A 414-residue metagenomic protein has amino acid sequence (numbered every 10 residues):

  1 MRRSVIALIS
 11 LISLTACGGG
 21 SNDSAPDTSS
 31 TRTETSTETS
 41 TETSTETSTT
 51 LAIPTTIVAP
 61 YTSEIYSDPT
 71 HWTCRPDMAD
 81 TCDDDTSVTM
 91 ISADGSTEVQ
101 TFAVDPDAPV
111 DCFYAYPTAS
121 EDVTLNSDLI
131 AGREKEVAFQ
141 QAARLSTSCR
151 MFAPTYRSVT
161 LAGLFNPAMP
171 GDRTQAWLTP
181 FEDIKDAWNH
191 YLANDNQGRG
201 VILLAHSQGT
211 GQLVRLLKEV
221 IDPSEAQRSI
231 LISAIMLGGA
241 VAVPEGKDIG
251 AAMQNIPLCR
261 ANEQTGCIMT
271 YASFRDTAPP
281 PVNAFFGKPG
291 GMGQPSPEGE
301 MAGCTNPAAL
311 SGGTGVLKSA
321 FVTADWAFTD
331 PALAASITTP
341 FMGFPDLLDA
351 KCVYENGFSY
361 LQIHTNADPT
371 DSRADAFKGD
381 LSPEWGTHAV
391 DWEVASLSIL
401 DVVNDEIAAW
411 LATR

Functional and structural regions predicted by a protein language model:
R2-L8: Sec-dependent signal peptide recognition, specifically the positively charged N-region followed immediately by
T15-A16: C-terminal motif of bacterial Sec signal peptides marking the signal peptidase cleavage site
G19: Short, conserved catalytic or interaction motifs in soluble domains
D27-T56: Extracellular mucin-like PTS domains
I53-E98: N-terminal module-boundary/linker segments of secreted carbohydrate-active enzymes
T70, P76-M78, D105-G200, I363-R414: Active-site catalytic motif of lipid deacylating hydrolases and related acyltransferases
L178-Q197, K218-G379, G386-V390, L400 (+3 more regions): Surface cap/lid and interfacial helix-loop subdomains adjacent to catalytic sites that gate substrate access
A205-G209, L213: Gly/Ala-rich beta-loop-alpha elbow adjacent to hydrolase catalytic centers
